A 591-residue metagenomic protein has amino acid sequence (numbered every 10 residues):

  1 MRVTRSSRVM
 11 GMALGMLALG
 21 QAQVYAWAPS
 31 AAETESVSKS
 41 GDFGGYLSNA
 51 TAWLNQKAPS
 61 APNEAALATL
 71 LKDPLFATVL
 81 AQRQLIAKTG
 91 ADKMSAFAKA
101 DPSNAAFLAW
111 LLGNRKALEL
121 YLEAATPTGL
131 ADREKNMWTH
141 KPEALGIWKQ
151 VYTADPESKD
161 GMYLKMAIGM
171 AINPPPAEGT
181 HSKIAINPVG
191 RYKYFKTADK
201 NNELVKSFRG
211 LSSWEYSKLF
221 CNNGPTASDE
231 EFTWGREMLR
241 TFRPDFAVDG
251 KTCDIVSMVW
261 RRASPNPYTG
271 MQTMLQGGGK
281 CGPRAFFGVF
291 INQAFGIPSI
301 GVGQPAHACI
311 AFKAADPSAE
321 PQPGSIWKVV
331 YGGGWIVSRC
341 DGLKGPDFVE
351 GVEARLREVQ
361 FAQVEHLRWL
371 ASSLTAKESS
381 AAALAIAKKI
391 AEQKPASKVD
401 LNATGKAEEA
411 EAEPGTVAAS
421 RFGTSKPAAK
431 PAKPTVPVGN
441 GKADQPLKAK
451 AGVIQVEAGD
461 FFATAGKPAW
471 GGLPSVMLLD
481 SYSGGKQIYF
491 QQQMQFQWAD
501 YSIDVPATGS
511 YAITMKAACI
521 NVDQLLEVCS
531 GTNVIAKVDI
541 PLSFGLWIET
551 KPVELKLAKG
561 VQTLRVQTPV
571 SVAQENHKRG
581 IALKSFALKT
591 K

Functional and structural regions predicted by a protein language model:
M1-G11: Bacterial N-terminal signal peptides that target proteins for export
G11-Q21: Bacterial N-terminal signal peptides
W27-A32, Q293-A294, A419, G439-N440: A structural boundary/capping signal
W27-P156: Non-catalytic protein-protein interaction scaffold segments in large eukaryotic complex-forming proteins
A87, P102-M274: Secondary-structure boundary elements
P265-Q272, G277, G282-S373: Hydrophobic/aromatic-rich core segments of domains that either
D341-I454, F462: Long, compositionally biased intrinsically disordered regions
P427-K591: Extracytoplasmic
